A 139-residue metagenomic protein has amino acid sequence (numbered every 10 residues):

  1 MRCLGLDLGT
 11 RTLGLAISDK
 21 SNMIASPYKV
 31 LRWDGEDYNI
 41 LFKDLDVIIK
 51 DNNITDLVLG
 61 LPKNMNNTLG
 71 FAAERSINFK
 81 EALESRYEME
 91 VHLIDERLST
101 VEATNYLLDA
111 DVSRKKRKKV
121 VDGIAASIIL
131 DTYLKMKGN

Functional and structural regions predicted by a protein language model:
R2-L4, R11-N139: Phosphate- and other anionic-substrate recognition elements at nucleic-acid/protein interfaces
